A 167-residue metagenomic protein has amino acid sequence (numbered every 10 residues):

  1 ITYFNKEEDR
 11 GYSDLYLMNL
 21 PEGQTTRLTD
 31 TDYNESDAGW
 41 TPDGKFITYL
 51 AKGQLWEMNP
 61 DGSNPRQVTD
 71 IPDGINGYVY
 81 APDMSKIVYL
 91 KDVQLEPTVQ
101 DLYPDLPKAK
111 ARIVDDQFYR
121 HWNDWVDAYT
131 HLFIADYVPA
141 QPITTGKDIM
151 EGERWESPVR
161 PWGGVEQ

Functional and structural regions predicted by a protein language model:
I1-S13, E166: Beta-strand-rich domains and repeat architectures in extracellular enzymes and scaffolds, especially beta-propellers
Y3-N5, L95, E153: Feature marks short, surface-exposed loop/turn motifs that line or immediately flank catalytic pockets and channel
E8, R66, V79, T98-V99 (+2 more regions): Generic domain-boundary/flexible-linker signal
S13, Y89-Q141, G146, E151: Predominantly five- to eight-bladed beta-propeller fold
D14-Y16, Q54-W56, H131-F133, Q167: Conserved beta-strand and immediately adjacent loop positions that scaffold enzyme active sites
M18-N34, M58-G74, L106-R112, D136-G164: Multi-bladed beta-propeller domains
D30-T48, P65, P72-L90, Y119-L132 (+1 more regions): Conserved beta-propeller blade repeats
